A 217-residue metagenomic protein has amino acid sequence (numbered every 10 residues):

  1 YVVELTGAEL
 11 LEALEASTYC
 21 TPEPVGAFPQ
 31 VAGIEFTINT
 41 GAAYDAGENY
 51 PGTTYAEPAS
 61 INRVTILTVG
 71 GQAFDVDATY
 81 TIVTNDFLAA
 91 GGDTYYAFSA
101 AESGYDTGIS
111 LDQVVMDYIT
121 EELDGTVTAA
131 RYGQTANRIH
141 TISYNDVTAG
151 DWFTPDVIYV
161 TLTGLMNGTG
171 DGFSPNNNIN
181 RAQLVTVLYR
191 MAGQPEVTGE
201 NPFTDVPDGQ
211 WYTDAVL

Functional and structural regions predicted by a protein language model:
Y1-T141: Catalytic centers of hydrolytic enzymes
I142-T154, L162-L217: Feature responds to low-complexity, polar/acidic, surface-exposed segments characteristic of secreted/exported proteins
